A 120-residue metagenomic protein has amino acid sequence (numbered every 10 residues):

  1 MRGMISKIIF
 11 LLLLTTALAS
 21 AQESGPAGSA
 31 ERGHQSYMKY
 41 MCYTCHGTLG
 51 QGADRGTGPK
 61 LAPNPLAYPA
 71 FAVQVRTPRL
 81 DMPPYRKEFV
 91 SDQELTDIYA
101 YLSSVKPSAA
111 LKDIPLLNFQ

Functional and structural regions predicted by a protein language model:
M1-A27, D113-Q120: N-terminal export/targeting leaders of redox proteins
A17-M38, G52: Electrostatic cytochrome c docking/interface patches
G25, P63, K87-V90: Pocket-edge positions in alpha/beta enzyme catalytic cores
A30, H34, T48-P84: Gly/Gly-Pro-rich "capping" loops immediately C-terminal to redox-active cysteine motifs in periplasmic/lumenal
G33, K39-T48, M82, I98 (+1 more regions): The canonical Cys-X-X-Cys-His
C42, L80, P107-A110: Generic structural signal for secondary-structure transition and capping sites
K87-Q120: C-terminal capping alpha-helices of c-type cytochrome domains
